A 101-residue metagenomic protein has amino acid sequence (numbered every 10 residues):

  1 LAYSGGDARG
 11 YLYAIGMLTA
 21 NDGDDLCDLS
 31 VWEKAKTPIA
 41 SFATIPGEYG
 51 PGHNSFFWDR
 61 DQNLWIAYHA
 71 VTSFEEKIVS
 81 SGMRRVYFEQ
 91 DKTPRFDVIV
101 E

Functional and structural regions predicted by a protein language model:
L1-E101: Carbohydrate-active catalytic/glycan-binding domains of CAZyme proteins, especially the secreted or lumenal ectodomains
